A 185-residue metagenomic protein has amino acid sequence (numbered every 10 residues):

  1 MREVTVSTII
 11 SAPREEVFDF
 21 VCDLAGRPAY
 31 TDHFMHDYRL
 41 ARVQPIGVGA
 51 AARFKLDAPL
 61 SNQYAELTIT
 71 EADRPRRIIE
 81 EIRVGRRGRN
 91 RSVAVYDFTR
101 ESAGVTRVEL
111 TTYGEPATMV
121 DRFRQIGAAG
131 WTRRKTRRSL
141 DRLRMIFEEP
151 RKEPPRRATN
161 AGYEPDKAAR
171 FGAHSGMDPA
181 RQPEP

Functional and structural regions predicted by a protein language model:
M1-G47, P165-P185: Hydrophobic ligand-binding cavity/cleft-lining segments
E3-T5, N62-L67, R89-V95: Short, surface-exposed coil-to-beta transition loops
S7-S11, K55, T68, D97: Generic structural detector for well-ordered beta-strands
I9, D19-C22, D57, T70 (+1 more regions): Amphipathic alpha-helical interaction elements
S11, A72-D73, E101: A short, compositionally biased micro-patch
E15-F18, R137, D141: Amphipathic alpha-helical segments that line or abut small-molecule/effector binding pockets and mediate allosteric
Y38-R87, R107, R138-R157, A161 (+1 more regions): Glycine-rich portal/gate segments that line the openings of hydrophobic small-molecule binding cavities
E81-R138, M145, P154, P185: Beta-strand/loop substructures that line and gate deep hydrophobic ligand-binding cavities in soluble
